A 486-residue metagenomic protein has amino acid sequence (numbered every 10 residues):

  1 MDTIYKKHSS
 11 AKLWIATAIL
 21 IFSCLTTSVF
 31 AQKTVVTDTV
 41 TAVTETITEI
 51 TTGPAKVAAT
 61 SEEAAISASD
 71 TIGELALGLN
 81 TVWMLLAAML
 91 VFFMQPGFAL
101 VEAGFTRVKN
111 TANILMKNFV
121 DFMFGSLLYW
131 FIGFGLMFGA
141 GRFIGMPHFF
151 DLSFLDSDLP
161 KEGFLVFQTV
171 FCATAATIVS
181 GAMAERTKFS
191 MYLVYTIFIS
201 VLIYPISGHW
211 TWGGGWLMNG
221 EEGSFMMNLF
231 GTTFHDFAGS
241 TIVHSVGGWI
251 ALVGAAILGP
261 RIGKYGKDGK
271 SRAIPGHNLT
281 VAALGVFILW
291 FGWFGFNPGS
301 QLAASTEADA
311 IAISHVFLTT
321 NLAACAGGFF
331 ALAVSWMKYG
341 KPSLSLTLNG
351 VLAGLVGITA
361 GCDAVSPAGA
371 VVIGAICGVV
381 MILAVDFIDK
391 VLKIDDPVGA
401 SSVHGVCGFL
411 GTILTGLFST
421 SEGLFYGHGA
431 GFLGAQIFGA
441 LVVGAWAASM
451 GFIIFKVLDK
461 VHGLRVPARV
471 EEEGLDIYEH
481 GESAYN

Functional and structural regions predicted by a protein language model:
D2-I15: Bacterial N-terminal signal peptides that target proteins for export
K7-H8, T26, A59: Intrinsically disordered, low-complexity segments
A16-C24: Bacterial N-terminal signal peptides
T27-A31: Sec/Tat signal peptide C-region and signal peptidase I cleavage site
K33-V36, V40-N486: Glycine- and aromatic-enriched membrane alpha-helices
